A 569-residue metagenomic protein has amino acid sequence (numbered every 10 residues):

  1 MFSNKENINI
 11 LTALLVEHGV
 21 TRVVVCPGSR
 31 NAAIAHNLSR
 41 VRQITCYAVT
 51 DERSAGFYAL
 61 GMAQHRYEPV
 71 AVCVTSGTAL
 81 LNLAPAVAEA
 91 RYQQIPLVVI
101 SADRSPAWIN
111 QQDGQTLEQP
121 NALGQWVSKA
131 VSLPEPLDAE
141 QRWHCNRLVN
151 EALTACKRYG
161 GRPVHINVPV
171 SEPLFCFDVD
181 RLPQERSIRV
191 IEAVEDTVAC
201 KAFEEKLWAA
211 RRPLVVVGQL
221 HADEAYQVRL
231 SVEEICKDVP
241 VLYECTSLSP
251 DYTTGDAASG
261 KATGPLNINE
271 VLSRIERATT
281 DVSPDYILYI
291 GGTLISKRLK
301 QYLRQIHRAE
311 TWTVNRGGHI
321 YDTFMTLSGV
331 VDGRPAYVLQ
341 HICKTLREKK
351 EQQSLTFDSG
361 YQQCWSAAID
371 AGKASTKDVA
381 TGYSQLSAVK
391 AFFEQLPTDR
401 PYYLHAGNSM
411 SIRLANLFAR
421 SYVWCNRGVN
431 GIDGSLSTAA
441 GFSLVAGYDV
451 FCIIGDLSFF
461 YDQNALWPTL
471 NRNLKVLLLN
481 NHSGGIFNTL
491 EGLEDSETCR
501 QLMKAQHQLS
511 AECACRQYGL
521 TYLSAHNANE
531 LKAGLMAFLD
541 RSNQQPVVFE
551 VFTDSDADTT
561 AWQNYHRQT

Functional and structural regions predicted by a protein language model:
M1-F2, Y302-M410, E512-A514, H526-T569: Phosphate/pyrophosphate-binding active-site segments
F2-A88: N-terminal cofactor/phosphate-binding cores enriched in small/glycine residues, especially glycine-rich loops such as
I8-L11, V16, S29-R30, I34-L38 (+1 more regions): Active-site diphosphate/adenylate-binding microenvironment
T21-V24, T45-Y47, H65-R104, V282-G291 (+2 more regions): A short, small-residue-rich loop immediately preceding and capping a beta-strand
N82, V217-W312, R420-A446, F460-N464 (+1 more regions): Glycine-rich, anion-gripping cofactor-binding loops and their flanking helix/strand elements in enzyme active sites
I100, A107-P120, L417-T569: Thiamine diphosphate
S101-A152, Y243-S366, T469-N471, L490-E491: Glycine-rich, acidic loop regions that bind phosphate or pyrophosphate groups
L148-E151, A155-A209: Conformationally flexible catalytic loops at phosphate/diphosphate-handling active centers
